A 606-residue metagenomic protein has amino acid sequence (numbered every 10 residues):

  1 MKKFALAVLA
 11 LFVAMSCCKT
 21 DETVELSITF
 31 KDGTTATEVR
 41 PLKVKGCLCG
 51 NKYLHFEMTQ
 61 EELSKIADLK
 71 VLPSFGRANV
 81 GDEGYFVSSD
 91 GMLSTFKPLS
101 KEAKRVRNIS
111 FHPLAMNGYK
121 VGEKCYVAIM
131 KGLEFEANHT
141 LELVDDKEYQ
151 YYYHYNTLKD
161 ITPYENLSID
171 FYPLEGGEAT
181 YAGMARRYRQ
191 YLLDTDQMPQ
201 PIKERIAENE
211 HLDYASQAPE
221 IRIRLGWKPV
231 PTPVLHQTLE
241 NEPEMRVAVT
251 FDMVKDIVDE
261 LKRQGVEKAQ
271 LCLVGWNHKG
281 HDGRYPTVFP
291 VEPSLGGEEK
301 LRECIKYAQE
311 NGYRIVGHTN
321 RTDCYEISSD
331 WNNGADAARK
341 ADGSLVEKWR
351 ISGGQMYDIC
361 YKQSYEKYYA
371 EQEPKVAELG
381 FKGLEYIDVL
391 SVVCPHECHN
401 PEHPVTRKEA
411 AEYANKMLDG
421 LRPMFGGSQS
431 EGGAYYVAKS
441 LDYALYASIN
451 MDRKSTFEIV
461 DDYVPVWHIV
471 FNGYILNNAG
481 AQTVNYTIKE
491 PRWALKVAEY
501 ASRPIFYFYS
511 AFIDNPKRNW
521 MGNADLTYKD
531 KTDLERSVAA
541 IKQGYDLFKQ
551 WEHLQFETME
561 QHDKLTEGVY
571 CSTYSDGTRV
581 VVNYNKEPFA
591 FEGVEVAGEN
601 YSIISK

Functional and structural regions predicted by a protein language model:
M1-F4: Positively charged n-region of N-terminal signal peptides that target proteins for export
A10-C17: Hydrophobic h-region of N-terminal signal peptides that target proteins for export in Gram-negative bacteria
T20-A269, Y601: Carbohydrate-recognition beta-sandwich/jelly-roll modules in extracellular/periplasmic carbohydrate-active proteins
L48, Q60-E62, G275-N277, V389-S391 (+2 more regions): A mature extracytoplasmic/lumenal domain signature
H55-E57, R314, V582: Residues within well-ordered beta-strands of beta-sheet-rich folds
R77-V80, Q264-E267, E310-Y313, L418-S428 (+1 more regions): Structural alpha-beta junctions
Y119, G132-A179, E240-E242, S328 (+3 more regions): Active-site-proximal substrate-binding groove within the catalytic cores of carbohydrate-active enzymes
A218-Y368, K382, S391-P395, N400-E402: Aromatic-lined carbohydrate-binding/catalytic grooves of carbohydrate-active enzymes
